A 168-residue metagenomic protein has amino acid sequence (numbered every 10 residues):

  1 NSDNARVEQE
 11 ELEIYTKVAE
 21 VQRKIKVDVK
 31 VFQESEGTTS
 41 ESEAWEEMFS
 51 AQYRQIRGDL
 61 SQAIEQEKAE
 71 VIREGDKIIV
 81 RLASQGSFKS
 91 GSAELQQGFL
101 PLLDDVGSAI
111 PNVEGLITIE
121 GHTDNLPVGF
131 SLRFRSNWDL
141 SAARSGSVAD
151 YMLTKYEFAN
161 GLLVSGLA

Functional and structural regions predicted by a protein language model:
S2-K77, A83-S84: Juxtamembrane linker/hinge segments adjacent to a transmembrane helix in small membrane proteins
K30, E70-I72, K77-A83, L102 (+3 more regions): Soluble periplasmic/extracytoplasmic beta-strand elements of cell-envelope proteins
E36, G129-S131, K155: Juxtamembrane/interfacial segments around transmembrane helices
S40-F49, G75-L102, L126-N137: Short, solvent-exposed beta-strand/turn patches at coil↔beta or beta↔helix junctions that act as interaction loops
Q96-V113, V148: Short, non-transmembrane amphipathic alpha-helical segments
P111-N125, W138-A168: A non-catalytic structural micro-motif
